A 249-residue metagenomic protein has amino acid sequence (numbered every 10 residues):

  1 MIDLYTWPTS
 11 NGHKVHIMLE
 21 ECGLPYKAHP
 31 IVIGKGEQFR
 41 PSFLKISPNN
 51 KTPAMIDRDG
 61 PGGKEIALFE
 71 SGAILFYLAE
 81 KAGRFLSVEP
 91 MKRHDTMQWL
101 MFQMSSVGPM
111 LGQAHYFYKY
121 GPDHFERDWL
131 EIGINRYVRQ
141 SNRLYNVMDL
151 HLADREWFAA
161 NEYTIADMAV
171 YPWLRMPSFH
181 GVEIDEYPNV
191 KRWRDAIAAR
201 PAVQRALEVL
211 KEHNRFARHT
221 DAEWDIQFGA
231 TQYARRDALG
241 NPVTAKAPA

Functional and structural regions predicted by a protein language model:
M1-I132, W224-D225, R236-A249: GST-like domain detector, emphasizing the conserved glutathione-binding G-site in the N-terminal thioredoxin-like
T6, I17-E20, F158, I197-V203: Structured catalytic/translocation cores of nucleotide/phosphate-coupled proteins
V32, I165, L210-H213: Short, solvent-exposed turn/loop segments enriched in Gly/Ser/Thr/Pro and often Arg
G36, R194, N214-R215: Generic structural signal for helix capping and beta-alpha/helix-loop junctions
R40, E70, T164-D167, T220: A diffuse structural propensity rather than consistent per-protein peaks
G60, W173, K211: Flexible loop residues that form catalytic and substrate-binding hotspots at small-molecule/glycan-binding clefts
M91, W99-P201, E208, T244-A249: GST-like fold's C-terminal all-alpha helical module
A206-P242: Terminal-tail/helix-coil boundary detector
